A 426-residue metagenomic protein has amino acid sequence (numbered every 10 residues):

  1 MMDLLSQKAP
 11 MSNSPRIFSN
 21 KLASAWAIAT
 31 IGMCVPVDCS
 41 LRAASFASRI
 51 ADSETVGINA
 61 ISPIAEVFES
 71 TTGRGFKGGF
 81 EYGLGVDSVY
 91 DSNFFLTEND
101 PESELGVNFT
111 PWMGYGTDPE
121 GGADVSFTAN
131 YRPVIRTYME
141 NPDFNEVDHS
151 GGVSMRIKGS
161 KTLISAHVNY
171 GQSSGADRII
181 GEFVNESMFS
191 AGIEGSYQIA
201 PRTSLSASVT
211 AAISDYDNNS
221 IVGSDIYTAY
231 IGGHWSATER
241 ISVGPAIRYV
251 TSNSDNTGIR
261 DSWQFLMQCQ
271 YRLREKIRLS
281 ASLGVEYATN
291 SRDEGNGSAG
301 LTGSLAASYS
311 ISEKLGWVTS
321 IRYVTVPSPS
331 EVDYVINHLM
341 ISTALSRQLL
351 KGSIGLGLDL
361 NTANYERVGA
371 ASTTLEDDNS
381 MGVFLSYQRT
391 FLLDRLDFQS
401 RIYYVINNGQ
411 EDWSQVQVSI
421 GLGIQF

Functional and structural regions predicted by a protein language model:
M1-I61: Cleavable N-terminal export/targeting peptides
A43-F426: Gram-negative and organellar
